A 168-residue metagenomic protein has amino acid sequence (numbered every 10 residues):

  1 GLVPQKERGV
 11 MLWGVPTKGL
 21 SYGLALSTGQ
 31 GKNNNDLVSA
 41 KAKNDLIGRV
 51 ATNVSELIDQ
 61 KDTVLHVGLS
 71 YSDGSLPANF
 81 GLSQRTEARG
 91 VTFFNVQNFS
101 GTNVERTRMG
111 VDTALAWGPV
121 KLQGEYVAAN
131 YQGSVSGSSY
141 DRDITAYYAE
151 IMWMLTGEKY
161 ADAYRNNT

Functional and structural regions predicted by a protein language model:
L2-G9: Outer-membrane beta-barrel signature, preferentially recognizing the C-terminal barrel domain of Gram-negative
M11-L20, L26: Parallel beta-helix/beta-solenoid
K18-Y22, N33-N34, S55-V67, E158-T168: Short loop/turn motifs that connect adjacent beta-strands in outer-membrane beta-barrel proteins
A25-S39: Active-site-proximal beta-alpha loop/turn segments in soluble metabolic enzymes
N35-D143: Surface-exposed beta-loop-beta
V135-T168: Extended hydrophobic/aromatic segments used for targeting, binding, or gating
